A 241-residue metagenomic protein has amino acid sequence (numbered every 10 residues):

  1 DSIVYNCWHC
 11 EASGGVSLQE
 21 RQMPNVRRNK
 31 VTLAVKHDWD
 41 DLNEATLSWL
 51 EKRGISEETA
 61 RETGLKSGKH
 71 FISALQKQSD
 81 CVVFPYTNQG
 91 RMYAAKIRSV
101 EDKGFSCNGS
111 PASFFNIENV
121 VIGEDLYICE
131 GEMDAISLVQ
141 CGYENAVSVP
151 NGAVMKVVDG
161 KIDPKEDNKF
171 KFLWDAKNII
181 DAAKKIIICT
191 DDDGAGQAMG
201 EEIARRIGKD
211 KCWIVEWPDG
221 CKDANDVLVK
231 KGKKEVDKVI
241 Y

Functional and structural regions predicted by a protein language model:
S2: Flanking scaffold residues of small Cys/His-coordinated metal-binding clusters
Y5: Cys/His-enriched microdomains
W8: Cys/His/Pro-rich metal-binding microdomains
E11: Cys/His-coordinated zinc-binding microdomains
G14-Y93, E101, S110-E124, D181 (+1 more regions): TOPRIM metal-binding catalytic domain and adjacent DNA-binding surface shared by DnaG-type primases
F71-K184, G200: Phosphate-handling DNA/RNA-contact segment within nucleic-acid enzymes
A198-G208: Short, aromatic/basic amphipathic alpha-helical patches
P218, K222-Y241: Metal-dependent DNA phosphodiester-chemistry modules and their immediately adjacent helices/loops in DNA-processing
